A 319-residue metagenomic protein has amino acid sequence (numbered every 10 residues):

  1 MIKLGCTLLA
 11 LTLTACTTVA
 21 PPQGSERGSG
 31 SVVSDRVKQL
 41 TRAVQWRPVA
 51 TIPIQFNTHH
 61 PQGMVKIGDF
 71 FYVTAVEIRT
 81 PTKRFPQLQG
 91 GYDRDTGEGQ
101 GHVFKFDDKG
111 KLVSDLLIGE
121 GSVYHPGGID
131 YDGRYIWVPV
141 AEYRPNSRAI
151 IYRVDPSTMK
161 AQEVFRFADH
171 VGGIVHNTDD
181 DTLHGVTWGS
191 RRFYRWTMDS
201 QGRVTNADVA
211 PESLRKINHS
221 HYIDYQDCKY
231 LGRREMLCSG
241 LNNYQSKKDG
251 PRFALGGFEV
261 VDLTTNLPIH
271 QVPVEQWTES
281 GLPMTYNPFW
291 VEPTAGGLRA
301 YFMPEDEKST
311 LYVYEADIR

Functional and structural regions predicted by a protein language model:
S31-N57: A short helix->beta-strand "capping" segment at the edge of beta-propeller domains
R47-I54, K111-G119, K160-F165, D208-N218 (+1 more regions): A short beta-strand motif characteristic of beta-propeller blades
A50-Y92, H125-G127: Beta-strand-rich domains and repeat architectures in extracellular enzymes and scaffolds, especially beta-propellers
H59-G63, G121-G128, A168-T178, S220-K229 (+1 more regions): Repeated scaffold domains used in trafficking and secretory/extracellular systems, primarily beta-propellers
G68-D69, G133-R134, D179-D181, R233-E235 (+1 more regions): Short coil/turn segments that connect the beta-strands within blades of beta-propeller domains
T74-E98, A141-P145, G240-L255, L311-I318: Short, conserved, GDST-rich strand-edge loop motifs in beta-rich repeat architectures
F106-G110, V154-M159, M198-G202, L263-N266: Short loop/turn segments that connect beta-strands within beta-propeller blades
S220-L267: Loop/turn-rich, solvent-exposed surfaces of beta-rich toroidal or solenoidal domains
